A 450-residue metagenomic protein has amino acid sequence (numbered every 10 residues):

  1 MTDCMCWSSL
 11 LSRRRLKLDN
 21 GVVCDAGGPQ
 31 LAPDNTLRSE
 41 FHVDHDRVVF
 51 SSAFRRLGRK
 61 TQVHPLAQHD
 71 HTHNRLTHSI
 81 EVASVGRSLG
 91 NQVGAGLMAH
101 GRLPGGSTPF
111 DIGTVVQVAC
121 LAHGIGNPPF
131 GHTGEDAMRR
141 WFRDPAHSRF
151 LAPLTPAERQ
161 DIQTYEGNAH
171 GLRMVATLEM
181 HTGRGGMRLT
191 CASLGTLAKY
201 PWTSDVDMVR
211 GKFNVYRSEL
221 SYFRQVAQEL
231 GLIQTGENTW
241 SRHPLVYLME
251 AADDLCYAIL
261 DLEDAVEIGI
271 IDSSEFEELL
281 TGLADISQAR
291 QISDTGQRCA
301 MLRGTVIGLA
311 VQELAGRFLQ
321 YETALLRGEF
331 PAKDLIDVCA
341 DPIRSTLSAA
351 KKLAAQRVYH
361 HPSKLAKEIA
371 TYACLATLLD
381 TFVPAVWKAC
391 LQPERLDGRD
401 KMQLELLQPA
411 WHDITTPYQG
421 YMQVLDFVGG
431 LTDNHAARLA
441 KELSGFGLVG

Functional and structural regions predicted by a protein language model:
M1-D34, A376-P384, P393-G450: Acidic, carboxylate-rich catalytic segments that either coordinate divalent cations
T2-L37, H45, V49-K60, I80-V85 (+3 more regions): Sequence-structural signature of the catalytic-core scaffold of metal-dependent phosphohydrolases that act on
F54-G58, H147, M180-R184, T203-D207 (+9 more regions): Intrinsically disordered or highly flexible coil/loop and linker segments, enriched in small and charged/polar residues
K60-D70, L353-V358: A short small-residue
A284-Q419, L431, V449: C-terminal subdomains that position terminal phosphate/3'-OH groups for nucleotidyl transfer/ligation, primarily on
